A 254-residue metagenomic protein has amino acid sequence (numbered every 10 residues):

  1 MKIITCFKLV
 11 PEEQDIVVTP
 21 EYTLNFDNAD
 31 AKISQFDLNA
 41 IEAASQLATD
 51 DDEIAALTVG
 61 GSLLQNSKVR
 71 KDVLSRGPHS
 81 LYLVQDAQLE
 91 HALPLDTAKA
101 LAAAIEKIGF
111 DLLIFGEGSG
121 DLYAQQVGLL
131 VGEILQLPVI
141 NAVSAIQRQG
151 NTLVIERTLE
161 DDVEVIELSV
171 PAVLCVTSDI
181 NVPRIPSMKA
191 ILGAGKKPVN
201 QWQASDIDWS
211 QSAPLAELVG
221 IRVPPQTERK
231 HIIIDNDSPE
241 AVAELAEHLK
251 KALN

Functional and structural regions predicted by a protein language model:
M1-N254: N-terminal glycine-rich FAD/FM-binding segment characteristic of electron-transfer flavoproteins
